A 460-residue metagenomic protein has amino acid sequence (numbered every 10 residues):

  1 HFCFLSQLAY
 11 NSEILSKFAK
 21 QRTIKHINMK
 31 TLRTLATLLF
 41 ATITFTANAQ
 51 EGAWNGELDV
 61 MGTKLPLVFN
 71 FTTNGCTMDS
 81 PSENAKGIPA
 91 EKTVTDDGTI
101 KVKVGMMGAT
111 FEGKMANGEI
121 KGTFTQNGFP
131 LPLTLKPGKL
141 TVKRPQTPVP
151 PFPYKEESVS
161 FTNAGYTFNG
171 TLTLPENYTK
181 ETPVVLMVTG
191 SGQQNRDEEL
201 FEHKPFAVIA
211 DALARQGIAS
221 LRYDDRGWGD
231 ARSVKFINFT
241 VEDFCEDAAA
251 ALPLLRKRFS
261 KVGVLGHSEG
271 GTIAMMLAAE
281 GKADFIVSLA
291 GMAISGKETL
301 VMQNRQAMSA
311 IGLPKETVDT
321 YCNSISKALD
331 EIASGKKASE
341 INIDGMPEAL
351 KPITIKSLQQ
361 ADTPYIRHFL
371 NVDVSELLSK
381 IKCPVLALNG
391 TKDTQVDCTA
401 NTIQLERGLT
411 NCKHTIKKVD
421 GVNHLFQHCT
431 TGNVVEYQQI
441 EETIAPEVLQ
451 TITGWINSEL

Functional and structural regions predicted by a protein language model:
Q50-M115, K121-L131, Q146: Central antiparallel beta-sheet cores of small beta-barrel/beta-sandwich binding domains
L140-K180: N-terminal cap/lid segment of alpha/beta-hydrolase-fold proteins
E181-G190: Short beta-strand element of the alpha/beta-hydrolase
E199-S220: Short amphipathic alpha-helix adjacent to the substrate-entry channel of hydrolases
I237-K257: Alpha/beta-hydrolase active-site loop
L289-K380: Accessory cap/linker subdomain of secreted extracellular hydrolases
I381, A387-N389: Short beta-strand/loop motif that positions the catalytic acidic residue of the alpha/beta-hydrolase fold
C383, D397-R407: Short alpha-helix in the alpha/beta-hydrolase fold that links the catalytic acid
